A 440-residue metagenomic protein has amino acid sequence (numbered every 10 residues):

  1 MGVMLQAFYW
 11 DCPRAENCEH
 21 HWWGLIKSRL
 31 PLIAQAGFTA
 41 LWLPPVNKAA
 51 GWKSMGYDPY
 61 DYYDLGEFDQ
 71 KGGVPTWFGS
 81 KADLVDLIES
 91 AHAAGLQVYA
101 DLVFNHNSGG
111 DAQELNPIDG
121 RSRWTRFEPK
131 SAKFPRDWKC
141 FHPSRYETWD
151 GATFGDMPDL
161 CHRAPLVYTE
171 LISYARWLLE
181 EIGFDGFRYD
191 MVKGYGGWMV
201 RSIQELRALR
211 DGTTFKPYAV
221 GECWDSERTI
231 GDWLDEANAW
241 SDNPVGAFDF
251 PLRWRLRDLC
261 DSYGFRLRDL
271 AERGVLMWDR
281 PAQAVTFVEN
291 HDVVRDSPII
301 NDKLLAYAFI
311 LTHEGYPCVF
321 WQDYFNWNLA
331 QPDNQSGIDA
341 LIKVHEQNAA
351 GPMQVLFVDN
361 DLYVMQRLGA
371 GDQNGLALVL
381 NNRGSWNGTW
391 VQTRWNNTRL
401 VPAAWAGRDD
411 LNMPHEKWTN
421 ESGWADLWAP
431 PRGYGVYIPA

Functional and structural regions predicted by a protein language model:
M1-F154, K193-G221: Acidic/aromatic-lined carbohydrate-recognition and catalytic surfaces of CAZymes acting on diverse glycans
Q6, G109-E170, E236-Y263, N328-N348: Glycan-binding loop/region signatures in secreted carbohydrate-active enzymes
E16, P45, Q70, V74 (+9 more regions): A near-ubiquitous, low-amplitude feature marking generic local secondary-structure context
N17, E67, F78, W138 (+9 more regions): Alpha-helical context
E19, W77-L84, A164, Y168 (+2 more regions): Solvent-exposed, acidic/flexible segments
S28-P31, F38, N47, W52 (+5 more regions): Active-site-proximal helices and loops of the catalytic beta/alpha 8
